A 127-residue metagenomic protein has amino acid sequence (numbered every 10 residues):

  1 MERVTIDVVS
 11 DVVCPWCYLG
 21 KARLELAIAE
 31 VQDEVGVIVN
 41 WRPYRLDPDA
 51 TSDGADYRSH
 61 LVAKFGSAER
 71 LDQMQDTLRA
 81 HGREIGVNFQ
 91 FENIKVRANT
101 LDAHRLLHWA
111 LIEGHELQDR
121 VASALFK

Functional and structural regions predicted by a protein language model:
E2-P15, G20-L24, V39-R42: Short active-site neighborhood of thiol/selenol oxidoreductases, capturing the structured segment around
A22-K127: Structural alpha/beta surface segment adjacent to cysteine/selenocysteine redox centers across thiol/disulfide enzymes
